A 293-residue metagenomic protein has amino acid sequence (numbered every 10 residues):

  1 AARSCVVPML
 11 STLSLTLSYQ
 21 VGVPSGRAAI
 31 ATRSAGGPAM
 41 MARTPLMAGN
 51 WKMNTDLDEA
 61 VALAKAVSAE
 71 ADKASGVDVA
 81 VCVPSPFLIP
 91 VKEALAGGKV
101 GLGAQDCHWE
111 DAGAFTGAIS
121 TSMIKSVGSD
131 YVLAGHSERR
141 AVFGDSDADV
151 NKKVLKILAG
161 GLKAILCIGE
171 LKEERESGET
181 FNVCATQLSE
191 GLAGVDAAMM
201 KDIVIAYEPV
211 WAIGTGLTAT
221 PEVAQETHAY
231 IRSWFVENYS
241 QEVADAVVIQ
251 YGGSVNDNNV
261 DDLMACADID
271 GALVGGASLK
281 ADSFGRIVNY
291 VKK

Functional and structural regions predicted by a protein language model:
A1-A31: N-terminal chloroplast transit peptides
I30-K293: Active-site loop-to-helix "anion-binding N-cap" substructures in soluble metabolic enzymes
